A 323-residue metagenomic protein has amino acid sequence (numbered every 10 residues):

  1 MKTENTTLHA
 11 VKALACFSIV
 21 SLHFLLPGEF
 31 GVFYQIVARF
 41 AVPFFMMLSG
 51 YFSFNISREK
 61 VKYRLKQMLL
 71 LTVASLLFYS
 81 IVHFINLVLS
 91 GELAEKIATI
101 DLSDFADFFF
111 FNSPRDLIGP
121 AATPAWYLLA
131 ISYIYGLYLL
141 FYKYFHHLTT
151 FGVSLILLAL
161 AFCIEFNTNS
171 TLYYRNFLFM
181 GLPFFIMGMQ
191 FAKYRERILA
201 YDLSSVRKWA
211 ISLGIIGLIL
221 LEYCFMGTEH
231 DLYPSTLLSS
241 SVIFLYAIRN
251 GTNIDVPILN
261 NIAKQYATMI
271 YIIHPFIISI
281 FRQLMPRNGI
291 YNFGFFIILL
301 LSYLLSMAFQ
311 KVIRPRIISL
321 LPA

Functional and structural regions predicted by a protein language model:
M1-L160, R287-A323: Membrane-cytosol interface segments of multi-pass membrane proteins, especially ER/Golgi lipid-handling enzymes
I19-L25, I270-I278: Histidine-centered catalytic micro-motifs
F30-V42, P114-L129, F166-F184, L220-V242 (+1 more regions): Interfacial loop-to-helix transition and helix-capping segments at the boundaries of transmembrane helices
M47-N55, I134, Y138-Y142, G181-R197 (+5 more regions): Hydrophobic transmembrane alpha-helices
F54-K60, L172, Y201, T252-I262 (+1 more regions): A cytosolic-side transmembrane-helix exit/cap motif
L71-Y79, F184-F185, A267-I273: Small-residue-rich segments of transmembrane alpha-helices in multi-pass membrane proteins, especially helix faces
F141, H146-S154, A159-E196: Hydrophobic, aromatic-enriched interface-forming segments
F162, N167, L178-M180, K193-M269 (+1 more regions): Alpha-helical transmembrane segments and terminal signal-anchor/GPI-anchor hydrophobic tails, characterized by long
